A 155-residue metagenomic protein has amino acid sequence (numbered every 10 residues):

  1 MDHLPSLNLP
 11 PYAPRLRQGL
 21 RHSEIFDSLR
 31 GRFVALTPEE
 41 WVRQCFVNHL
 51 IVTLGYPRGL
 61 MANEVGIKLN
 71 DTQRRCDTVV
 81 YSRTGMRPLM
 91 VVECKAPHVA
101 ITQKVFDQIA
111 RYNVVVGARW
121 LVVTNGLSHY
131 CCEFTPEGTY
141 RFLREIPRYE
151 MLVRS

Functional and structural regions predicted by a protein language model:
M1-W120, L127-S155: A short, conserved, highly charged catalytic patch centered on acidic carboxylates
